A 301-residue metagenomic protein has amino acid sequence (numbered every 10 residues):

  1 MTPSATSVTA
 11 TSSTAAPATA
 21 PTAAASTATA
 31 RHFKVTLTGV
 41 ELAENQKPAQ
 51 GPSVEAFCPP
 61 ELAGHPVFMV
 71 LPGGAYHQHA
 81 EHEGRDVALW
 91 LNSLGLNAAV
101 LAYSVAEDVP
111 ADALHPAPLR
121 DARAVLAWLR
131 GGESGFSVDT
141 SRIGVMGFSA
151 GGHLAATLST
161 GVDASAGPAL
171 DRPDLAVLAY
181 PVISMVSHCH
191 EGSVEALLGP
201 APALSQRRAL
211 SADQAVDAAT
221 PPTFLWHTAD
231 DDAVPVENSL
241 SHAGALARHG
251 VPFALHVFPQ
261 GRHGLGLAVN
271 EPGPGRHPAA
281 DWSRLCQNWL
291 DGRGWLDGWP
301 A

Functional and structural regions predicted by a protein language model:
T2-P3, A23-L62, E191: N-terminal cap/lid segment of alpha/beta-hydrolase-fold proteins
H65-G73: Short beta-strand element of the alpha/beta-hydrolase
P72-H77, A229: Active-site glycine-rich loops that stabilize anionic/oxyanionic intermediates across multiple enzyme folds
H79-A80, D86, L101-T140, P274-A279: Catalytic nucleophile-loop/oxyanion-hole region of alpha/beta-hydrolase and closely related hydrolase-like folds
A124-G192, R207, A212: Primarily recognizes the serine-hydrolase "nucleophile elbow" in alpha/beta-hydrolase and SGNH/GDSL folds
A219, L225-H227, D231: Short beta-strand/loop motif that positions the catalytic acidic residue of the alpha/beta-hydrolase fold
D232-S241: Conserved alpha/beta-hydrolase "acid-adjacent" motif
L240-A301: C-terminal catalytic histidine-bearing segment of alpha/beta-hydrolase fold enzymes
